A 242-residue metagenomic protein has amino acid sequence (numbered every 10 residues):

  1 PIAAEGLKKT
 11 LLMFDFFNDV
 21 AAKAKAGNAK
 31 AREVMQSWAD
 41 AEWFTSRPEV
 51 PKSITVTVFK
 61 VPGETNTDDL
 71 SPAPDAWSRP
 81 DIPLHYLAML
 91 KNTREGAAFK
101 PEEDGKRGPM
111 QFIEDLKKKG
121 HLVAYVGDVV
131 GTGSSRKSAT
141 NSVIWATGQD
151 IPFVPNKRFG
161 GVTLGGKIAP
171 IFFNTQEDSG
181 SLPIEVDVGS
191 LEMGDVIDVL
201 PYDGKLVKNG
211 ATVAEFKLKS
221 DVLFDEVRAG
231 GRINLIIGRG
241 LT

Functional and structural regions predicted by a protein language model:
I2-T242: Fe-S-dependent hydro-lyases/dehydratases of central metabolism
